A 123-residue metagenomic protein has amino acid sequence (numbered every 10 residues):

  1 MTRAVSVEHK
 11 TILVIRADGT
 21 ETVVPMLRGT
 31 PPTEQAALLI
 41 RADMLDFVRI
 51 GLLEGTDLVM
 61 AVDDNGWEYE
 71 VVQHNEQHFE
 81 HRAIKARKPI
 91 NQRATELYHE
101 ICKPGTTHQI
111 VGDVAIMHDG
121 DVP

Functional and structural regions predicted by a protein language model:
M1-P123: Short beta-rich binding modules
